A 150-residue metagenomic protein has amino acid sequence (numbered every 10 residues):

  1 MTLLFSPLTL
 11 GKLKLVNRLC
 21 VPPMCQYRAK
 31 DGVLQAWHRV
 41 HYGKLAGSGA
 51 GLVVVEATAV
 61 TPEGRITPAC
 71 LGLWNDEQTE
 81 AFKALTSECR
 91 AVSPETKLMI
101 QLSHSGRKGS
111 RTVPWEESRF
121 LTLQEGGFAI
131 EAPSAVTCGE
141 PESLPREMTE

Functional and structural regions predicted by a protein language model:
M1-S105, T112: N-terminal capping/small domains of soluble enzymes
E95-K97, S103-E150: Non-globular sequence segments
